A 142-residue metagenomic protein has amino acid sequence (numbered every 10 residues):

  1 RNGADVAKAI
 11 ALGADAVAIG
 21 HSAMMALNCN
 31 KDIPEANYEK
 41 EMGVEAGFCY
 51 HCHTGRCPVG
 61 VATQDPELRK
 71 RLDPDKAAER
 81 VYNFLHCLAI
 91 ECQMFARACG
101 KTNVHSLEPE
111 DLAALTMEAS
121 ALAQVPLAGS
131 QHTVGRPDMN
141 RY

Functional and structural regions predicted by a protein language model:
G3-A7, A11-Y142: Alpha/beta catalytic cores of nucleotide-metabolism and tRNA/nucleoside-modifying enzymes
